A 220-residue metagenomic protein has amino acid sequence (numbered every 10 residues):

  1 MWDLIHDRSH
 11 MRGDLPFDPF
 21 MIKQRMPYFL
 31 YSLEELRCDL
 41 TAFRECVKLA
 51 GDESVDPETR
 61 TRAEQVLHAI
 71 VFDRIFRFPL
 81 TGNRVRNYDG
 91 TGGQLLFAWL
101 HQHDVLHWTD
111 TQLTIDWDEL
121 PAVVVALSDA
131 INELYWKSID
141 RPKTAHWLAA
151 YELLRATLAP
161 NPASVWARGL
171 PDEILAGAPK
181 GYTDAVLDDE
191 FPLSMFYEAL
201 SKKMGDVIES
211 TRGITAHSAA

Functional and structural regions predicted by a protein language model:
M1-L15, K23: Active-site recognition of the HExxH zinc-binding catalytic motif
W2, S32-L36, T61, Q65: Alpha-helix initiation and capping sites
D7, R12-G13, L40, P162 (+1 more regions): Active-site proximal loops enriched in glycine and acidic residues that flank catalytic Cys/His/Asp and coordinate
F17-S32: Short helix/strand-bridging catalytic loops that position acidic/His residues to coordinate divalent metals and engage
Y31-V47: An active-site-proximal "capping" alpha-helix that borders the catalytic cofactor pocket
F43, V47-L154, P160: Long, well-structured alpha-helical subdomains associated with metal-dependent extracellular/ecto-lumenal hydrolases
D118-A220: Non-catalytic terminal regions of proteins
